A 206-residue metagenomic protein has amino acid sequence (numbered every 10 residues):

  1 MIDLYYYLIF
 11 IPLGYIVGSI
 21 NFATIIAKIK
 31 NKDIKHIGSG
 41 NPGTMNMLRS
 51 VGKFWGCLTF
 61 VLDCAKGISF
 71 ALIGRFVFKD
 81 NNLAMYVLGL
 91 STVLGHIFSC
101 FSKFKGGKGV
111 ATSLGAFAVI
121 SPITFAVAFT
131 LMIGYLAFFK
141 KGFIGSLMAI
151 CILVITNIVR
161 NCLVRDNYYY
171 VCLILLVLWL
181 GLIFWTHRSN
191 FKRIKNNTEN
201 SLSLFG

Functional and structural regions predicted by a protein language model:
Y5-I29: N-terminal signal-anchor transmembrane alpha helix
Y6, W55-V61, A65-C100, M132 (+2 more regions): Nucleotide and nucleotide-moiety/phosphate-recognizing core
A23, G95-K105, L131-F139, H187-K192: C-terminal ends of transmembrane helices
T24-W55, R188, K192-G206: Cytosolic, membrane-interface loops and tails of multi-pass inner-membrane proteins
D33-G43, F101-L114, K141-I152: Short, non-helical or kinked segments that cap or interrupt transmembrane helices
L48-V51, G74-V77, G109-F139, C151-N161: Interfacial segments of multi-pass membrane proteins
A126, G142-I150, D166-L178: Loop-to-transmembrane alpha-helix initiation sites
